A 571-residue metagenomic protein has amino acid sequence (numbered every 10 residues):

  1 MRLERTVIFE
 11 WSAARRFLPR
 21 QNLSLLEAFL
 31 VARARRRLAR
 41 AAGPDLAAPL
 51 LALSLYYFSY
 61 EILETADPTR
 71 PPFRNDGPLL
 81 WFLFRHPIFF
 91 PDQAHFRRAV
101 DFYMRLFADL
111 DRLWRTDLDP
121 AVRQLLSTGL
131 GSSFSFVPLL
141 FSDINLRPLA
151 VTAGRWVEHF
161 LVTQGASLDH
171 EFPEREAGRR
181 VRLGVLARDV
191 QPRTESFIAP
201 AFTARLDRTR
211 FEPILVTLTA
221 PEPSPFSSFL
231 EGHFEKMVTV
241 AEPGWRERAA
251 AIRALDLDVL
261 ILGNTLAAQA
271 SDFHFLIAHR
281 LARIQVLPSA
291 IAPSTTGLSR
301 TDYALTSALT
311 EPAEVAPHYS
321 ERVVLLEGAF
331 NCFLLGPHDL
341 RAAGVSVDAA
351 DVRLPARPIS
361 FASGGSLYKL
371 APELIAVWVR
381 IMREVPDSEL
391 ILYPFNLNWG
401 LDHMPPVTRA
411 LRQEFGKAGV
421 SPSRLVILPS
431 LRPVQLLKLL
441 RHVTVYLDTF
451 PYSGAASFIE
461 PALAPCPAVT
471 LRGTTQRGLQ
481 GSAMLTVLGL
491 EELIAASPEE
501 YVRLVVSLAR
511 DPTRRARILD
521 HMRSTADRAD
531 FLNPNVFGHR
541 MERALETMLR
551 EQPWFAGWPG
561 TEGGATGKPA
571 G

Functional and structural regions predicted by a protein language model:
M1-R357, A376, A418-V420, V434-V445 (+3 more regions): Alpha-helical solenoid repeat scaffolds of the TPR/TPR-like class and their adjacent stem/linker regions that mediate
L186, S363-S366, Y393, L428: Short hydrophobic "strand-cap" motifs at the C-terminus of beta-strands
R210-E212, V379-P405, R409-R412, G416: A conserved nucleotide-sugar
H233-M237, P405-S430: Nucleotide-activated donor-binding/catalytic signature segment of Leloir-type glycosyltransferases, i.e., the conserved
N264, D448-G454, R472: Short Ser/Thr-rich beta->loop micro-motif in glycosyltransferases that lines and helps position the nucleotide-sugar
P461-L463, T486: Short alpha-helix at the nucleotide-sugar/activated-sugar donor binding site of glycosyltransferases and closely
P467-Q476: Short hydrophobic beta-strand element within catalytic cores of glycosyltransferases and related nucleotide-activated
G478-G489: Short acidic/histidine- and often glycine-rich active-site loop of Leloir-type glycosyltransferases that engages
